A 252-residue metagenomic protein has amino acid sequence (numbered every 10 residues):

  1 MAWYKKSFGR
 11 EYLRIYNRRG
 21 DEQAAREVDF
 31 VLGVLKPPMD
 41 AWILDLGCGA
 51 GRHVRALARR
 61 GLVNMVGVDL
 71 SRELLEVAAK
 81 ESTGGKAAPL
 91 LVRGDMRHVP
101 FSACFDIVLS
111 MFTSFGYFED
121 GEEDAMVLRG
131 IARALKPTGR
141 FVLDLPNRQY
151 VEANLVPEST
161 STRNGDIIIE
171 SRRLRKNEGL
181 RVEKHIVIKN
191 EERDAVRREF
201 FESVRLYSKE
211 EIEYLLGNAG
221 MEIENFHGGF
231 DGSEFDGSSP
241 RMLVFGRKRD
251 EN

Functional and structural regions predicted by a protein language model:
M1-P38: Conserved class I S-adenosyl-L-methionine
K36-P38, E119, K136: Short conserved AdoMet
L44, G51-H98: Class I SAM-dependent methyltransferase SAM/SAH-binding core
R97-I107: A short acidic, Gly/Pro-enriched loop at the edge of an enzyme's catalytic core that lines a small-molecule cofactor
D106-E122: A short SAM/SAH-binding and catalytic strip from SAM-dependent methyltransferases
A125-P137: A short glycine-rich, Lys/Arg-flanked "PGG" loop and its adjoining helix->strand segment in the class I
V142-E213: SAM-dependent methyltransferase
K209-N252: C-terminal lobe and adjacent flexible extensions of AdoMet/dcAdoMet transferase-like proteins
